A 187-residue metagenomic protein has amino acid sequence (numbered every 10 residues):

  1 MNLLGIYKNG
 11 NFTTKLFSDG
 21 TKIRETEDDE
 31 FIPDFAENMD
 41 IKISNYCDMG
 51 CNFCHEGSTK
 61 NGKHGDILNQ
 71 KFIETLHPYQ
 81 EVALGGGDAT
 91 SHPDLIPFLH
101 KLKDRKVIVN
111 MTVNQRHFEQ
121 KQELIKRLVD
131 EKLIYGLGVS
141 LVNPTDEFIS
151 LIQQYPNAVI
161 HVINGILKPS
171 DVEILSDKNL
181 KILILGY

Functional and structural regions predicted by a protein language model:
M1-E30: N-terminal accessory interaction module
M1-Y7, I174-Y187: A C-terminal junction/extension of Radical SAM enzymes
D29-L68: Canonical Radical SAM [4Fe-4S] cluster-binding loop centered on the CxxxCxxC motif and its immediate flanking residues
N38, E56-I67, Y79-H92, L102-E147 (+3 more regions): Core AdoMet radical
I96-H100: Histidine-anchored nucleotide/phosphate-binding helix
S170-V172: Intrinsically disordered, low-complexity boundary segments flanking structured domains
